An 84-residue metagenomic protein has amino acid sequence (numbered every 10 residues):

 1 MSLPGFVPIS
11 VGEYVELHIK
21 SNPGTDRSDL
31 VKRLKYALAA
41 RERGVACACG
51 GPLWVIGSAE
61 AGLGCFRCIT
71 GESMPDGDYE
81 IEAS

Functional and structural regions predicted by a protein language model:
M1-A40, E80-S84: Short, intrinsically disordered terminal segments enriched in charged and Pro/Gly residues
S2-L3, C47-W54: Long, contiguous alpha-helical scaffold regions
K32-R43, L53-A59: Short, flexible, mixed-charge glycine/proline-rich loop motifs that serve as phosphate/nucleic-acid-contacting
R43-V45, L63, I81: Short, charged low-complexity intrinsically disordered segments located at boundaries of structured domains
A46-G50, C65-C68: Short cysteine-rich clusters marking metal-coordination/redox-active sites
P52-V55, T70-S73: Short functional micro-motifs and their immediate structural scaffolds
A59-G71: Cysteine-rich micro-motifs
F66, M74-S84: Acidic, proline/glycine-rich low-complexity IDRs
